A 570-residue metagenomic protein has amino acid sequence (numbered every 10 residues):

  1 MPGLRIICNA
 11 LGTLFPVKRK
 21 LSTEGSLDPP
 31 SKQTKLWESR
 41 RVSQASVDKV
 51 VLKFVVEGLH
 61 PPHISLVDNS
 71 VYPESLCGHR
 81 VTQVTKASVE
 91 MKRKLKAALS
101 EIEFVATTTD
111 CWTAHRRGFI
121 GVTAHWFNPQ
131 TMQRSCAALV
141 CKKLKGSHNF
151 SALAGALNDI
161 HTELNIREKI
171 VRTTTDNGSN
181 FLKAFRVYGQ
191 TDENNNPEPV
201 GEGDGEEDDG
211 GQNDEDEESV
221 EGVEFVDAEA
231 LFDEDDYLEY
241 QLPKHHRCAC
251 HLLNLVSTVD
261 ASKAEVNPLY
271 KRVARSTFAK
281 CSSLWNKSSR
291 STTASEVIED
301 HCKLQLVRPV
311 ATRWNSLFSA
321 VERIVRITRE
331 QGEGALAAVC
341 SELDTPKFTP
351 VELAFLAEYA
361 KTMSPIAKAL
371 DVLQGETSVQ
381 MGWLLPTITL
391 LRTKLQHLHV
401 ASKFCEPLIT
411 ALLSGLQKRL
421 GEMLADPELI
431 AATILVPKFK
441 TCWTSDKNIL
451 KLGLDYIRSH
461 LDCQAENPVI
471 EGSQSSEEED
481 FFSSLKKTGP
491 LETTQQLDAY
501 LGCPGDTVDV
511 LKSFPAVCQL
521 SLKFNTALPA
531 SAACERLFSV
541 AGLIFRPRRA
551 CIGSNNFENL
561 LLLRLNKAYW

Functional and structural regions predicted by a protein language model:
M1-G25: C-terminal recognition-helix end and immediately following basic linker of small zinc-binding "finger" domains
I7, S70, D110, A124 (+11 more regions): Mobile genetic element proteins and their domesticated derivatives, centered on retroelements and DNA transposons
L52, F232-D236, E299-L304, K512-A527: Short, hydrophobic/aliphatic alpha-helical segments
K53-F54, R80, A97-E103, T107-T108 (+16 more regions): Nucleic-acid-interacting cores, centered on viral/eukaryotic replication and modification enzymes
P62-H63, D68-S282, S289, L461-A465: Active-site neighborhood segments
V105, L139-K145, T175, D204 (+2 more regions): Extended, C-terminal/distal alpha-helical "rod" segments
L253, W314-T328, S521-R546: Short amphipathic alpha-helical "interface-anchor" segments enriched in bulky aromatics
N467-I470, F545-W570: Polyampholytic, low-complexity intrinsically disordered segments
